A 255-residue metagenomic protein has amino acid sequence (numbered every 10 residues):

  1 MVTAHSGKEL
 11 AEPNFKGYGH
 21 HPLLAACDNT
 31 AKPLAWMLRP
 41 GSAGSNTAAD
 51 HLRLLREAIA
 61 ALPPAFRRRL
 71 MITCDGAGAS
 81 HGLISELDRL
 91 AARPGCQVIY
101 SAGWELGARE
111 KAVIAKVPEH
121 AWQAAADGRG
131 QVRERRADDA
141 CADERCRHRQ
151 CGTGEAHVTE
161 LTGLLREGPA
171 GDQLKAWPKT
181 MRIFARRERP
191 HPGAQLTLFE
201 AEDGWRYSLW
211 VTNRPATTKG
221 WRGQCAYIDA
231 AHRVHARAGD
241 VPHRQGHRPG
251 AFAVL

Functional and structural regions predicted by a protein language model:
M1, A31, M71-A79, Y100 (+2 more regions): Short, conserved catalytic/metal-binding motifs centered on acidic residues
M1-A25: Active-site-proximal, Lys/Arg-enriched surface segment that forms a nucleic-acid-binding/basic interface patch
P13-P22, R53-R56, L90-R109: Acidic, His- and aromatic-enriched active-site or binding-groove loops in soluble protein domains that engage sugars
L38-A61: Active-site beta-loop-alpha junctions of metal-dependent nucleic acid enzymes, especially the RNase H-like/DDE
P63-F66: Eukaryote-biased intrinsically disordered, low-complexity acidic regions enriched in Ser/Thr/Pro
S80-L87, E110-K116: A short acidic (Asp/Glu
C96-H243: An anionic, glycine-rich sequence signature occurring as long contiguous blocks
A253-L255: Basic, amphipathic alpha-helical segments enriched in Lys/Arg and hydrophobic/aromatic residues
